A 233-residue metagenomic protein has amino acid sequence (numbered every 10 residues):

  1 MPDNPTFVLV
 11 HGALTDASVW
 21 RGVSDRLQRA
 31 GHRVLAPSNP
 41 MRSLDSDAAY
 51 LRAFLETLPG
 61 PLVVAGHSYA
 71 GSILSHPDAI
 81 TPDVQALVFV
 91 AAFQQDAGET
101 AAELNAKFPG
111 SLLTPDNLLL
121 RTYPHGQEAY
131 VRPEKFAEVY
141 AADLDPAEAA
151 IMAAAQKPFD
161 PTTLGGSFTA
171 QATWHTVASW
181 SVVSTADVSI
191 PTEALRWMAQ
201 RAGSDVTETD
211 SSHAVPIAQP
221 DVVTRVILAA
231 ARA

Functional and structural regions predicted by a protein language model:
P2-L44, L62-V63, H76, I80-D83: Conserved HGGG/HGGXW glycine-rich cap/lid loop of the alpha/beta-hydrolase fold
P5, W174-S179, A202-S204: Short, proline-enriched alpha-helix->beta-strand connector loops that line the catalytic pocket of alpha/beta-hydrolase
D45-L62: Conserved acidic catalytic loop of the alpha/beta-hydrolase fold
A65-A70, L74: Gly/Ala-rich beta-loop-alpha elbow adjacent to hydrolase catalytic centers
D83-V84, V88-H125, A129-P133, D160-L164 (+2 more regions): Flexible "cap/lid" loop of the alpha/beta hydrolase fold
L87, A178-D187: Conserved strand-to-loop "acid loop" that flanks and positions the catalytic carboxylate
I151-T173: Active-site nucleophile elbow and catalytic-triad environment of alpha/beta-hydrolase enzymes
S184-I217, A230: Conserved loop-alpha-helix segment in the C-terminal half of the alpha/beta-hydrolase fold that carries the catalytic
